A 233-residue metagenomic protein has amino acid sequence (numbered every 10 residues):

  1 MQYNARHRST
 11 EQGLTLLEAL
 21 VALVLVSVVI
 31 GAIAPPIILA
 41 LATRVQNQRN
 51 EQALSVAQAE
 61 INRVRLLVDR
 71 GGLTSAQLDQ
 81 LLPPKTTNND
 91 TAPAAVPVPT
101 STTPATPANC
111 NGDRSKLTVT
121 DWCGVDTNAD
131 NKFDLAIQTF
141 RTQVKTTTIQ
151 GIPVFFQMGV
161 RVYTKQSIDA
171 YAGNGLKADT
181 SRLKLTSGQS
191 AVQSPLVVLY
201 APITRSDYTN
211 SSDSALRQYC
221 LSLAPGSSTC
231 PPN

Functional and structural regions predicted by a protein language model:
M1-L14: N-terminal leader/signal peptides at the extreme start of proteins
Q2, Q48-N233: Flexible, low-complexity segments enriched in proline/glycine/serine and punctuated by aromatic residues
Q12, V21, V29, A170-D179: Compositionally biased, low-hydrophobicity segments enriched in charged and small polar residues
L14-Q58: Aliphatic-rich helix starts adjacent to a transmembrane/signal segment
